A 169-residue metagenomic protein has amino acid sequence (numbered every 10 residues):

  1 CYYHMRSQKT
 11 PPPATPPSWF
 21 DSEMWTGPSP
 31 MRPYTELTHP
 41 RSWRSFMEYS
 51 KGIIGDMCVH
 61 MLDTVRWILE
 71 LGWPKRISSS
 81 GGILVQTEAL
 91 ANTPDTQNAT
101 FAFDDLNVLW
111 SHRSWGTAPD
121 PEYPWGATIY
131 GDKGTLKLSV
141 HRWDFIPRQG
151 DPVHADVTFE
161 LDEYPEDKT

Functional and structural regions predicted by a protein language model:
C1-G52, D56-T169: Contiguous beta-strand/loop segments that form the cofactor/metal-binding neighborhood of enzyme cores
